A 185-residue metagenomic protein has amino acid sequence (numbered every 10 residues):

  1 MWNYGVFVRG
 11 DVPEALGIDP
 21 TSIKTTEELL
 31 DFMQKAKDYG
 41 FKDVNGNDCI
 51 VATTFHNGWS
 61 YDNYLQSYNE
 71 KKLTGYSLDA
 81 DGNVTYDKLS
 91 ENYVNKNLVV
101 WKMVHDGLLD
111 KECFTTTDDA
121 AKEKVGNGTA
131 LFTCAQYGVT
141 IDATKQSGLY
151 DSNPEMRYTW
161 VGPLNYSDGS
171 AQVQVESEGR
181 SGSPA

Functional and structural regions predicted by a protein language model:
M1-A185: Extracytoplasmic/secretory soluble proteins
